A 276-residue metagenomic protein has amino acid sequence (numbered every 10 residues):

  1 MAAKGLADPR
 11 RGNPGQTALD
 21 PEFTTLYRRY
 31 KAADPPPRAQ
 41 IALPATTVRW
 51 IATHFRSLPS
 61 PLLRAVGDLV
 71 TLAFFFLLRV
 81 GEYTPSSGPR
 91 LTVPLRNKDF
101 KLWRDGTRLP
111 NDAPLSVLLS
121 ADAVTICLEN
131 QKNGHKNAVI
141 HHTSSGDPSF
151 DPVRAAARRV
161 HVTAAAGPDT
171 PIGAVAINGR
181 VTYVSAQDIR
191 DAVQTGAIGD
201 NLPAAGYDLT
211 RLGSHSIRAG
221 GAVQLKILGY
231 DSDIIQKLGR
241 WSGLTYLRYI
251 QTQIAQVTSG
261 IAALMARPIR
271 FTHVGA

Functional and structural regions predicted by a protein language model:
M1-A276: Extended, non-catalytic subsegments within catalytic or DNA/protein-binding/adaptor domains
